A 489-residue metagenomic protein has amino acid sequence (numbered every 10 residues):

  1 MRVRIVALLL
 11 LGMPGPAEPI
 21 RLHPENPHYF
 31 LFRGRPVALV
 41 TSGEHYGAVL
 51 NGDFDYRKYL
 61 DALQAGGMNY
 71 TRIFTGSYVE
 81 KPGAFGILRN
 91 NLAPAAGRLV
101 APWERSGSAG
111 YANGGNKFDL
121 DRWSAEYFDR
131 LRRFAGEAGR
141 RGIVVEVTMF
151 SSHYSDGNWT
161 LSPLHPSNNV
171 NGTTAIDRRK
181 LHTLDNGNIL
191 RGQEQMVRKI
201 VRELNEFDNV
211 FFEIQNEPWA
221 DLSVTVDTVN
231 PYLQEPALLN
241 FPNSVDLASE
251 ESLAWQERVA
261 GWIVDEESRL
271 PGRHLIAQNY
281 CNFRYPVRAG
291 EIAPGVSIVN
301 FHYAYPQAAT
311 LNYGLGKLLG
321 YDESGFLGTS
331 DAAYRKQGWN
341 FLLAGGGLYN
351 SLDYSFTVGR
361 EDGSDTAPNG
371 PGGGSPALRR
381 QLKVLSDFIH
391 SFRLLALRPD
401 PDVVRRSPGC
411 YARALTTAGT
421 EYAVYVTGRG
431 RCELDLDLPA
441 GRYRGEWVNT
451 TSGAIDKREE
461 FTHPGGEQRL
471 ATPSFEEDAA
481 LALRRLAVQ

Functional and structural regions predicted by a protein language model:
R2-L8: Sec-dependent signal peptide recognition, specifically the positively charged N-region followed immediately by
L8-P16: Hydrophobic h-region of N-terminal signal peptides that target proteins for export in Gram-negative bacteria
P16-L22: Terminal leader/tail segments of proteins
L22-P27, A440-R442: A short, compositionally biased
E25-Y29, R33-G295: Active-site mouth of glycoside hydrolases
L275-C281, I298-H302, L319-G320, V424-Y425: Short, hydrophobic beta-strand segments that form beta-sheet elements in well-ordered domains
G290-G363: Catalytic-core region of carbohydrate-active enzymes that cleave or remodel glycosidic bonds
Y334-E460, R469-Q489: Aromatic- and carboxylate-lined catalytic core of secreted/periplasmic carbohydrate-active enzymes
